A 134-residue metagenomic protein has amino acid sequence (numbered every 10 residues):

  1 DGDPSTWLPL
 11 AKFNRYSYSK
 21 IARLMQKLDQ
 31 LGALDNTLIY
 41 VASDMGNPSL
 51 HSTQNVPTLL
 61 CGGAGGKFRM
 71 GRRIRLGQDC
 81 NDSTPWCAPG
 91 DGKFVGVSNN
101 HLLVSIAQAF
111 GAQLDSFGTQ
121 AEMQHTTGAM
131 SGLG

Functional and structural regions predicted by a protein language model:
D1-G134: Ligand-binding pockets and gating/stacking loops
